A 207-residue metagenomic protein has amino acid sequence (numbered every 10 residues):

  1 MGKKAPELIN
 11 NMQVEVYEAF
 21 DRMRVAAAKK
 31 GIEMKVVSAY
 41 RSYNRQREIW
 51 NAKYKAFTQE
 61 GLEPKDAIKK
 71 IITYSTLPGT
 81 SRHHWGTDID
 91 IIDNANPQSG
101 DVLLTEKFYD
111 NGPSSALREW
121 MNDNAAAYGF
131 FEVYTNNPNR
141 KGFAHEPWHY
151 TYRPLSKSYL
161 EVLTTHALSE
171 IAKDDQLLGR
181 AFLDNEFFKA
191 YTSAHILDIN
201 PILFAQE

Functional and structural regions predicted by a protein language model:
M1-Q206: Cell-envelope/glycan interface and biosynthesis
